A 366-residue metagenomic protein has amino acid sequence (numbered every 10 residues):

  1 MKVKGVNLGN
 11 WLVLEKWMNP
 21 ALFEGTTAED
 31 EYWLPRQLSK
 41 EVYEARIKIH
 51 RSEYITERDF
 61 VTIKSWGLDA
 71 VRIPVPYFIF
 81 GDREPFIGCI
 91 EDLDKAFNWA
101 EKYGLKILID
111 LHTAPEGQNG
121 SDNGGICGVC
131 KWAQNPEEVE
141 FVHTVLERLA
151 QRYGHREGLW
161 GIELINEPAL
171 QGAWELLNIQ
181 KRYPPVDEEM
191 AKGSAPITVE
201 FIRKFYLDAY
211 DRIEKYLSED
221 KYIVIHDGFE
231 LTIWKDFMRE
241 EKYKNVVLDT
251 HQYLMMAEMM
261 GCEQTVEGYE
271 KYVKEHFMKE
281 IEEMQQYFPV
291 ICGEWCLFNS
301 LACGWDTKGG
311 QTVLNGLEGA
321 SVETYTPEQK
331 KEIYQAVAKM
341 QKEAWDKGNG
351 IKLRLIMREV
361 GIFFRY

Functional and structural regions predicted by a protein language model:
M1-L68: N-terminal carbohydrate-binding accessory modules
K2-L8, V71-I73, I107-L111, W160-I162 (+4 more regions): Hydrophobic faces of well-ordered beta-strands that scaffold small-molecule active sites in alpha/beta enzyme cores
G9-W11, P76, H112-E116, L164-E167 (+4 more regions): Active-site beta-loop-alpha junctions enriched in small/polar residues
L12-M18, M256-M259, S300-A302, G361-I362: Short, solvent-exposed loop/turn elements at domain surfaces
E15-D30, F86-G88, E116-A133, W174-P185 (+1 more regions): Aromatic- and acidic-residue-enriched segments that line the glycan-binding/catalytic groove of carbohydrate-active
E44-V71, G81, P85-T113, N123-L164 (+1 more regions): An active-site-proximal structural segment forming one wall of the substrate-binding cleft that immediately precedes
T144, Q151-G154, G158, P168-K339: Extracellular glycoside hydrolase catalytic/binding regions
K330-K339, E343-Y366: Extended, alpha-helix-rich binding/interface surfaces that flank or overlap catalytic cores and mediate recognition
